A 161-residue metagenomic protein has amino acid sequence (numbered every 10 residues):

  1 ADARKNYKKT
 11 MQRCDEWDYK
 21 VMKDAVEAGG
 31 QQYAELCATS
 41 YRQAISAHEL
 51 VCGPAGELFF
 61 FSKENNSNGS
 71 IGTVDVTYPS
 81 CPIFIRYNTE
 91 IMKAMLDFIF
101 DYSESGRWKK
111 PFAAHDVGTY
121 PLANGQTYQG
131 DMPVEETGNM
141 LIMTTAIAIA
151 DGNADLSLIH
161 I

Functional and structural regions predicted by a protein language model:
A1-G72, T89: Acidic/polar, glycine-enriched structural segments that form the non-catalytic walls/loops of the carbohydrate-binding
D2-C14, G69-L158: Aromatic-rich carbohydrate-recognition surfaces in CAZymes
